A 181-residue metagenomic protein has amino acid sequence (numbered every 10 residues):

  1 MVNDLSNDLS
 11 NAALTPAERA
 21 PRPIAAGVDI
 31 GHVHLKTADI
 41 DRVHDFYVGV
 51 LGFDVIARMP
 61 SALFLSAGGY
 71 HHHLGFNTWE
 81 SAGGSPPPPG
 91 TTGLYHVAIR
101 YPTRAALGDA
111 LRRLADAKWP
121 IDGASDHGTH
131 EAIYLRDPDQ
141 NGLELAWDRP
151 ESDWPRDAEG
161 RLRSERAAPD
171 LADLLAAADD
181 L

Functional and structural regions predicted by a protein language model:
M1-G27, A158-L181: Short acidic N-proximal helix/loop "leader" segments that mark the beginning of a domain or an inter-domain linker
N7-A13, D54-T91, G142-R149: Conserved short beta-strand elements that form part of the metal-binding/catalytic scaffold of enzyme active sites
V28-A38, D54-V55: Mature N-terminal segment immediately following signal peptide/propeptide cleavage in secreted/periplasmic
I30, P60, L94, H130: Short coil/loop residues immediately preceding or within conserved phosphate-binding loops of NTP-utilizing enzyme
H32-H34, H71-L74, H96, H127: Histidine-centered active-site/metal-ligand motif
L35-D41, A98-W154, L162-L181: Vicinal oxygen chelate
D39-D54, R113: Amphipathic alpha-helical segments
G52-R58, I121-A124: Short secondary-structure junctions
